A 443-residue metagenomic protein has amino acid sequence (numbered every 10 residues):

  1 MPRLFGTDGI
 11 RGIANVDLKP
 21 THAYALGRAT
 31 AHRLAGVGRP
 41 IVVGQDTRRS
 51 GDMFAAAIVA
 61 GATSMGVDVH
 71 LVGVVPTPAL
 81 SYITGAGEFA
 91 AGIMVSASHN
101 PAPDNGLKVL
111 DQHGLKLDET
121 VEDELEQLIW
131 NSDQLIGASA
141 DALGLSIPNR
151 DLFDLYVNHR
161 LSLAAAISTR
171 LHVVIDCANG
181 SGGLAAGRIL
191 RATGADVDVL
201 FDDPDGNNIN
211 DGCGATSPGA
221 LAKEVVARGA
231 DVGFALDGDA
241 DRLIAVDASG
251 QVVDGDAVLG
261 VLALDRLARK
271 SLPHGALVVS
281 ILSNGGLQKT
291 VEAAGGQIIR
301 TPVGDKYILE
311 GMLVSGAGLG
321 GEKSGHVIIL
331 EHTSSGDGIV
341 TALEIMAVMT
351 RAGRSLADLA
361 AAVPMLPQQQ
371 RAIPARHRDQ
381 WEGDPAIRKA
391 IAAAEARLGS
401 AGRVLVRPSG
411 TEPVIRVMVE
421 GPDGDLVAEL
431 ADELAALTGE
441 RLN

Functional and structural regions predicted by a protein language model:
M1-M65, A90-A91, S146-V173: An N-terminal, well-structured beta->alpha segment
D8, V43, L80, I93 (+11 more regions): Buried hydrophobic positions in well-ordered alpha/beta secondary-structure cores of metabolic enzymes
I13, N105-R228: Gly/Ser/Thr-enriched, mixed-charge loops and adjacent short helices that form phosphate/oxyanion-binding elements
A29-H32, P40-D104, R188-V246: N-terminal small/polar loop signature for handling phosphorylated ligands or for N-terminal nucleophile
G38-D46, H70, H172-V174, G275-I281 (+2 more regions): Short glycine-rich phosphate-binding loop at a beta-alpha junction
T47-D52, N100-P101, A178-L184, A240-D241 (+2 more regions): Gly/Ser/Thr-rich loops at beta-strand to alpha-helix junctions that form or flank small-molecule/cofactor-binding
V121-V157, S162, A248-G321, V327-I329: Proline/glycine-rich low-complexity loops and linkers
V232, R269-N443: Phosphate-binding and adjacent anionic-ligand microenvironments
